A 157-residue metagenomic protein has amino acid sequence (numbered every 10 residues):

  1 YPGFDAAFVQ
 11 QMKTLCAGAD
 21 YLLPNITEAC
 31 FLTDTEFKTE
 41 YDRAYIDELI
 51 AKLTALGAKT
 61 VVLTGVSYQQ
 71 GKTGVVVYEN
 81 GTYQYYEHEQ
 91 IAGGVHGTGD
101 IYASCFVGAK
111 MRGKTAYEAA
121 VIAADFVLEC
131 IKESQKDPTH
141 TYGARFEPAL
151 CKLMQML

Functional and structural regions predicted by a protein language model:
P2-Y83: Conserved phosphate/ATP/ADP-binding segment of small-molecule kinases
Q10-K13, A17, S104, V121 (+1 more regions): Residues on a specific face of well-ordered alpha-helices
E28, G65-Y68, Q90-A92, A123-L128: Glycine-rich beta-alpha junction loops
Y83-H96: Short pre-catalytic strand/loop immediately N-terminal to key active-site residues, enriched for Gly-Thr
Y83-Q84, A109-A123: Phosphate-handling active-site elements
G93-A116: Short, small-residue alpha-helix embedded
Y117-L157: Charged C-terminal helix
